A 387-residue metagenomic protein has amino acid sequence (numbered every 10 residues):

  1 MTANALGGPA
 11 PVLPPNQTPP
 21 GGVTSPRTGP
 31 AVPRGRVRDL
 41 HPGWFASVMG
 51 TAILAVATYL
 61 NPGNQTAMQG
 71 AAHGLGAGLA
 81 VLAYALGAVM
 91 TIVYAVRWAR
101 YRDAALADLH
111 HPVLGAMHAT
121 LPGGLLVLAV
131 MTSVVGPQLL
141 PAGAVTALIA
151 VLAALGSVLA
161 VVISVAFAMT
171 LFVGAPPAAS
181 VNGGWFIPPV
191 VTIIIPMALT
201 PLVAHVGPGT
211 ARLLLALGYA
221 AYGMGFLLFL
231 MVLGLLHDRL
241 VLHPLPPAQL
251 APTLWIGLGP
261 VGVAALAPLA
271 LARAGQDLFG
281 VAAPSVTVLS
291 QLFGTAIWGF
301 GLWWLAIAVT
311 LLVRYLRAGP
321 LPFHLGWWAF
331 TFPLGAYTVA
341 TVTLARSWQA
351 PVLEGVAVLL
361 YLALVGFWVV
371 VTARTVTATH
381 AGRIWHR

Functional and structural regions predicted by a protein language model:
T2-A95, R100: N-terminal signal-anchor module of multipass membrane proteins
T28-L60, G76, A80, R102-V130 (+8 more regions): Juxtamembrane helix-loop boundaries in multi-pass membrane proteins
M49-V56, A80-A83, G87-Y94, V127-V130 (+8 more regions): Helical transmembrane-bundle signal
N64-G70, V206-L215, G275-V286, Y315-G319 (+1 more regions): Extracellular/periplasmic helix-loop-helix junctions in multi-pass membrane proteins
Y94-R102, V130-G143, M169: Transmembrane alpha-helix boundary signature
V151, L155, N182-A308: Generic multipass alpha-helical transmembrane bundles of integral membrane proteins
S285-R346: Extended, compositionally biased non-globular segments
I297-W298, E354-V370: Small-residue-rich transmembrane alpha-helices that serve as helix-helix interface/gating elements in multipass
